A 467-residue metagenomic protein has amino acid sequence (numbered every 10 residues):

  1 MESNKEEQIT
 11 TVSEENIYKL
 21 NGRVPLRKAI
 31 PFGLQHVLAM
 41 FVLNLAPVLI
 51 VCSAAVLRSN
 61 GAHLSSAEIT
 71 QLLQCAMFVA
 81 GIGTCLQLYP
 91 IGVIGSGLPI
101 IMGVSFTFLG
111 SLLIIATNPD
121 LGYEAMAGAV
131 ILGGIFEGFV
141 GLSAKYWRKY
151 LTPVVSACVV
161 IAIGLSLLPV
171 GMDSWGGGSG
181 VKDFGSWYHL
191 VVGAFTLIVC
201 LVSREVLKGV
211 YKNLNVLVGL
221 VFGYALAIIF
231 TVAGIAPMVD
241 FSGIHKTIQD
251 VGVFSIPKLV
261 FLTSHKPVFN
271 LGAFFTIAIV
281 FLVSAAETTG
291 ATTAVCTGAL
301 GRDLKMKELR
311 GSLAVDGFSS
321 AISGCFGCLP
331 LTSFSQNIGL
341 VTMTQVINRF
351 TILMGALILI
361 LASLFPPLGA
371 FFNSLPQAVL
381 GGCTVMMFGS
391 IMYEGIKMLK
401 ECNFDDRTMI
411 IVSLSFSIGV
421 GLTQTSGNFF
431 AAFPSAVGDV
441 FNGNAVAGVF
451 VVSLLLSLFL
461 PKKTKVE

Functional and structural regions predicted by a protein language model:
M1-F32, P237-F261, T297-R302, F459-E467: Intrinsically disordered, low-complexity non-transmembrane regions of multi-pass membrane transporters
E2-I100, T107-P119: N-terminal signal-anchor module of multipass membrane proteins
K5-E14, V42-V48, C52, F195-V206 (+7 more regions): Juxtamembrane interface elements at the cytosolic ends of transmembrane helices in multi-pass membrane proteins
Y18-P25, L262-N270, K305-M306, D405 (+1 more regions): Helix-boundary and loop/linker segments of multi-pass membrane transporters
L26, C52-G95, F275-R349: Membrane-embedded helical hairpins/re-entrant loop segments and their flanking transmembrane helices within multi-pass
R27-N44, G185-L197, L214, F230 (+3 more regions): Hydrophobic, membrane-embedded alpha-helices of multi-pass small-molecule transporters
Q71-L72, V93-T107, K149-C158, K212-L217 (+3 more regions): Short, non-helical or kinked segments that cap or interrupt transmembrane helices
I115-A233, M354-E467: Membrane-embedded alpha-helical modules
